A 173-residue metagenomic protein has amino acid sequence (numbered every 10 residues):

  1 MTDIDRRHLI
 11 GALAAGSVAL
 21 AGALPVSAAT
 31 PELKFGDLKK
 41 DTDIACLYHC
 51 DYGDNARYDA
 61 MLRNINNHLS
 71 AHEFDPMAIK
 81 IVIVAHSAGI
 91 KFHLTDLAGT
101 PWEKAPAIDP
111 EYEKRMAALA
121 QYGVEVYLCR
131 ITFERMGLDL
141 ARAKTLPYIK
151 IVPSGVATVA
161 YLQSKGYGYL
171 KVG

Functional and structural regions predicted by a protein language model:
M1-S17, L24: N-terminal secretory signal peptides and thylakoid transit peptides that target proteins across membranes
A23-I44: C-terminal segment of N-terminal export signals and the immediately downstream linker at the start of the mature
K39-G53, L94-T100: Acidic/histidine-rich, surface-exposed loop or edge segments in extracytoplasmic proteins
C50-L62: Short, glycine-rich nucleotide/cofactor-binding loops
A60-F74: Histidine-anchored nucleotide/phosphate-binding helix
H72-I83, L128-R130: Surface-exposed patches in mature extracellular/periplasmic domains of secreted proteins
I79-L94: Acidic helix-start/capping segments at beta-turn-to-alpha-helix junctions
L94-G173: A cross-taxonomic marker for long C-terminal extensions/tails that follow the last structured domain
